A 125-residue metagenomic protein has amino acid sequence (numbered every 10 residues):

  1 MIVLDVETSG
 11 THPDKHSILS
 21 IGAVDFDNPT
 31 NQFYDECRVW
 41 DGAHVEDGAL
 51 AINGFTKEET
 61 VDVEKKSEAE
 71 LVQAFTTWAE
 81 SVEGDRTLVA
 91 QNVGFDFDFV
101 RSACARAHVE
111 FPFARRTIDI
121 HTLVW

Functional and structural regions predicted by a protein language model:
M1-V93: Conserved non-catalytic scaffold segment of RNase H-like nuclease domains
V6-T8, F97, I120: Generic detector of well-ordered alpha-helical packing
A43, A114-T117: Low-complexity, intrinsically disordered regions enriched in charged/polar residues
E70, A74-T77, F99, A103 (+1 more regions): Generic beta-strand or strand-like secondary-structure segments
G94-R115: Substrate-recognition/cap helix-loop segment adjacent to the acidic, metal-dependent catalytic center of Asp-based
R116-W125: Short alpha-helix plus adjacent loop in nuclease-associated cores
